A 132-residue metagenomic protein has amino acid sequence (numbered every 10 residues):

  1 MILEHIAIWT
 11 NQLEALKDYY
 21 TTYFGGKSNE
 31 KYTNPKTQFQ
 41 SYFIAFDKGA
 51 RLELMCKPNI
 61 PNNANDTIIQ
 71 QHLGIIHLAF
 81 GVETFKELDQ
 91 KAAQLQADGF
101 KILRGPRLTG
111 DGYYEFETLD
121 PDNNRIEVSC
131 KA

Functional and structural regions predicted by a protein language model:
M1-K17, I75-F80, A132: N-terminal beta-strand motif that seeds the catalytic metal site of vicinal oxygen chelate
W9-L52: Core segments of cupin and vicinal oxygen chelate
A15, F85-Q90: Short, conserved charged micro-motifs
N29-E30, F39, N59-D66: A short, acidic/glycine-rich surface segment
Q38, G74, G112: Exposed loop/turn and edge beta-strand positions of beta-sandwich/beta-sheet ligand-binding modules
F43-A45, A92-A132: Vicinal oxygen chelate
C56-N62, K131-A132: Acetyl-CoA-dependent GNAT
I68-L73: Short, flexible turn/loop "capping" segments at secondary-structure junctions
